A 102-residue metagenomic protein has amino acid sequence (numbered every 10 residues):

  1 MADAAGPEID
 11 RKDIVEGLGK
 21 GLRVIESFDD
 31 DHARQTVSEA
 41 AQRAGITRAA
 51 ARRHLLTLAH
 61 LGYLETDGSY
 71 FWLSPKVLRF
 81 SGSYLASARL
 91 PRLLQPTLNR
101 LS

Functional and structural regions predicted by a protein language model:
A2-S87: N-terminal helix-turn-helix
L85-T97: Signal-transducing coiled-coil linker helices
L98-S102: Short regulatory alpha-helical segment in sensory/regulatory domains of signaling proteins that mediates
